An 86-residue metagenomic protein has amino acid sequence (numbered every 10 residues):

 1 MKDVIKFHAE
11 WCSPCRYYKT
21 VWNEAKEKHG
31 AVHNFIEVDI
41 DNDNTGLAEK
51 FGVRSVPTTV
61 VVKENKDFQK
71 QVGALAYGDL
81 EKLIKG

Functional and structural regions predicted by a protein language model:
M1-E10: Short active-site neighborhood of thiol/selenol oxidoreductases, capturing the structured segment around
F7, K26, A31-T45: Thiol-based oxidoreductase modules, predominantly thioredoxin-like and allied folds used for disulfide exchange
C12-C15, T59: The canonical Cys-X-X-Cys-His
S13, N23, D41, F68: Nucleotide phosphate-binding site architecture
S13, N42-D43, L75-G78: Short alpha-helical
R16-H29: Typically the conserved alpha-helix immediately C-terminal to a functionally engaged Cys/Sec in thioredoxin-like
K50-R54: A short glycine-leucine-enriched loop at secondary-structure breakpoints that most characteristically corresponds
S55, V60-G86: Non-catalytic, surface beta->alpha helical segment in thiol-disulfide oxidoreductase systems
